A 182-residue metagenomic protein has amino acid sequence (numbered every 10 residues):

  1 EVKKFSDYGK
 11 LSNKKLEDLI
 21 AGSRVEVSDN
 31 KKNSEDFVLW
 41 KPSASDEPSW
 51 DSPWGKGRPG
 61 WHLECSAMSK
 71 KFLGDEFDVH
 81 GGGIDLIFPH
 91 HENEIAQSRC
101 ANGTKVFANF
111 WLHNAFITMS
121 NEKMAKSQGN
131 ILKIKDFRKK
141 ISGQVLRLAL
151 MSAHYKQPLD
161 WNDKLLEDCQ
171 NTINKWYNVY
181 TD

Functional and structural regions predicted by a protein language model:
E1-Y180: Alpha-helical recognition segments enriched in aromatics with Gly/Pro capping that present substrate-recognition
